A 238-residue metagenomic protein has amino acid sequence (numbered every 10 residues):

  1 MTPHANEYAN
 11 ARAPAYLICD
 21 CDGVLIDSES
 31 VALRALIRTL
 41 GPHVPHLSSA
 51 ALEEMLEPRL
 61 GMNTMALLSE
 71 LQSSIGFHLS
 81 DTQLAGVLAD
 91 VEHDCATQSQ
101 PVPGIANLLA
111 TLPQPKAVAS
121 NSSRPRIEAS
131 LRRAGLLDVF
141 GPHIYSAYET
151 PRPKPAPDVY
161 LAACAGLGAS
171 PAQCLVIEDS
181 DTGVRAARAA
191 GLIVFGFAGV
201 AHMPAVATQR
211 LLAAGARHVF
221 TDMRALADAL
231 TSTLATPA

Functional and structural regions predicted by a protein language model:
M1-A15, T82, A110, Q114 (+1 more regions): Asp-based, Mg2+/Mn2+-dependent phosphohydrolase catalytic module
T2-A110, Q114: N-terminal helical cap/lid subdomain that shapes the substrate entry/recognition surface in HAD-like hydrolases
V24, S120-S122: Conserved phosphate-coupling serine/threonine residues in phosphotransfer and NTP-handling enzymes
E29, G61, P101, S120 (+2 more regions): Charged, low-complexity surface patches
A117: Thiol/selenol-based redox catalytic cores and closely related redox-interacting motifs
